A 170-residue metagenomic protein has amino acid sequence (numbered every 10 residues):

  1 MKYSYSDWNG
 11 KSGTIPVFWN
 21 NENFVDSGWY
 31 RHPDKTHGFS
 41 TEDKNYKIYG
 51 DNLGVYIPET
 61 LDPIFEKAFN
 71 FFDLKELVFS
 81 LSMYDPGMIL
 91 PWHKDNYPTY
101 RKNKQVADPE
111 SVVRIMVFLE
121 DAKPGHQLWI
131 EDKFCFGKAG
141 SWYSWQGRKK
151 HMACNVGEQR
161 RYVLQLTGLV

Functional and structural regions predicted by a protein language model:
M1-L81, I89: Non-heme Fe(II)/2-oxoglutarate
K35, S40-K44, Y84, E120 (+2 more regions): Structured loops at beta-to-helix junctions and adjacent beta-edge loops in soluble globular domains
T41-E42, Y100-K104: Charged, glycine/proline-rich intrinsically disordered loops and linkers
E76-F79, G87-I89, V112-M116, G125 (+1 more regions): Extracellular structured ligand-interaction cores
M83-D85, K102-P124, T167: Short, conserved beta-strand element in jelly-roll/cupin
I89-P98, Q105-V106: Histidine-centered catalytic micro-motifs
F118-V170: Catalytic core of Fe(II)/2-oxoglutarate
